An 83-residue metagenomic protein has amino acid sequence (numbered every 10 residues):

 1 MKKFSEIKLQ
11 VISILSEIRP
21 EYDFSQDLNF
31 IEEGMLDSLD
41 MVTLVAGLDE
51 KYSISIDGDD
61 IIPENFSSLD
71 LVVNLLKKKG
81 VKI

Functional and structural regions predicted by a protein language model:
M1-D23, N74-I83: Thiotemplate assembly-line natural product biosynthesis machinery
S16-M35, I54-I62, I83: Phosphopantetheine carrier-protein modules
V42: Conserved catalytic core of two-component sensor histidine kinases
D60-L71: AMP-binding/adenylate-forming catalytic domain of the ANL superfamily
